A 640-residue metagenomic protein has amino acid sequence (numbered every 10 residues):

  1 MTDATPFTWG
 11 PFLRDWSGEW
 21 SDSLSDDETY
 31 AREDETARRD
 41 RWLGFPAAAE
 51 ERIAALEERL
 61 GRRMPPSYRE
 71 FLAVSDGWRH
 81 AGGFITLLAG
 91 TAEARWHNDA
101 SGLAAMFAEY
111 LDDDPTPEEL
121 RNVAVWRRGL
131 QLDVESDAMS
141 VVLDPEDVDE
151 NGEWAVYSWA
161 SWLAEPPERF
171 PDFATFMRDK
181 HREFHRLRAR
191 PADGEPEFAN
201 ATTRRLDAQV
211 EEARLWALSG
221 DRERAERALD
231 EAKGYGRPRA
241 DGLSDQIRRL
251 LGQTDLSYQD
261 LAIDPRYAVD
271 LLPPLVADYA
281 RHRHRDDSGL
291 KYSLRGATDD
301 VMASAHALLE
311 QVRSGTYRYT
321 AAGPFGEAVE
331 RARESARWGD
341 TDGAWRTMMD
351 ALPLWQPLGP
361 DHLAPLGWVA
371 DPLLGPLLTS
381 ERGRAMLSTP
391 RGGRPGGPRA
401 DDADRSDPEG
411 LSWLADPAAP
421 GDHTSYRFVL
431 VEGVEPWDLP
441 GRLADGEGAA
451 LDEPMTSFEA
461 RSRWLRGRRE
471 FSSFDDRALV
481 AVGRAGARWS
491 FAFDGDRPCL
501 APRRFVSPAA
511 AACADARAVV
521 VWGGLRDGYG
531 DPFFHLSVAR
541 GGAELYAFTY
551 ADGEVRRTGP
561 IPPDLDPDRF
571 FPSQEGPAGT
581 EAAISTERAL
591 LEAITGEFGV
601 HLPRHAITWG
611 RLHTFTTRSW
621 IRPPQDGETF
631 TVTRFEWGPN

Functional and structural regions predicted by a protein language model:
M1-S136, L206-S219, Y235-Y292, A485: A surface-exposed partner-binding patch
S75-P191, G289-T298, M302-L308, A510-E544 (+1 more regions): Long, low-complexity, intrinsically disordered segments enriched in glycines and aromatic residues
G194-Y235, A277, D287-D299, E327-W338: Alpha-helical segment of the N-proximal tetratricopeptide repeat
R222, R227-L256, M348-L366: Short, charge-rich amphipathic alpha-helical segments embedded in non-transmembrane helical bundles/solenoids
R249-V276, A297-S304, T341, P372-E409 (+1 more regions): Alpha-helical linker/edge segments of TPR/alpha-solenoid repeat scaffolds and analogous pre-/post-domain helices
Y279-G375: Alpha-helical protein-protein interaction modules
R427-E432, L439, A450, S457-A539: Single conserved position on a long alpha-helix in the C-terminal lobe of the eukaryotic protein kinase
G483-R484, A492, H535-N640: Long, compositionally biased intrinsically disordered terminal regions
